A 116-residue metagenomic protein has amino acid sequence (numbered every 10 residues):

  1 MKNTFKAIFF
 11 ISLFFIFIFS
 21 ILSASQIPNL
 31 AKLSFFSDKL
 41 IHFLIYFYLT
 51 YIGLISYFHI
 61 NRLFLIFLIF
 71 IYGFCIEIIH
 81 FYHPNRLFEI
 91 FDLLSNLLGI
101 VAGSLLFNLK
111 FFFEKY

Functional and structural regions predicted by a protein language model:
M1-G53, I69: "…centered on the first transmembrane helix and the immediately adjacent amphipathic helix/loop
N3-A7, F58-I66, R86-I90: Membrane-helix interface segments
F17, Y51-I52, F74, I78 (+1 more regions): Alpha-helical transmembrane segments of multipass membrane proteins
L22-S23, Y57-F58, P84: Short helix-capping/hinge motifs at transmembrane helix termini and TM-loop junctions
N29, L33-F35, I76-L98: Interfacial helix-loop-helix junctions of multi-pass membrane proteins
H42, Y46, F88-F107: Alpha-helical transmembrane segments that form the membrane-embedded catalytic/substrate-binding core of multi-pass
G53-H59, L105-F111: Structural signal for the C-terminal ends of transmembrane alpha-helices and the immediately following loop
S56-H80: Membrane-embedded catalytic cores of phosphoryl/pyrophosphoryl-handling enzymes
